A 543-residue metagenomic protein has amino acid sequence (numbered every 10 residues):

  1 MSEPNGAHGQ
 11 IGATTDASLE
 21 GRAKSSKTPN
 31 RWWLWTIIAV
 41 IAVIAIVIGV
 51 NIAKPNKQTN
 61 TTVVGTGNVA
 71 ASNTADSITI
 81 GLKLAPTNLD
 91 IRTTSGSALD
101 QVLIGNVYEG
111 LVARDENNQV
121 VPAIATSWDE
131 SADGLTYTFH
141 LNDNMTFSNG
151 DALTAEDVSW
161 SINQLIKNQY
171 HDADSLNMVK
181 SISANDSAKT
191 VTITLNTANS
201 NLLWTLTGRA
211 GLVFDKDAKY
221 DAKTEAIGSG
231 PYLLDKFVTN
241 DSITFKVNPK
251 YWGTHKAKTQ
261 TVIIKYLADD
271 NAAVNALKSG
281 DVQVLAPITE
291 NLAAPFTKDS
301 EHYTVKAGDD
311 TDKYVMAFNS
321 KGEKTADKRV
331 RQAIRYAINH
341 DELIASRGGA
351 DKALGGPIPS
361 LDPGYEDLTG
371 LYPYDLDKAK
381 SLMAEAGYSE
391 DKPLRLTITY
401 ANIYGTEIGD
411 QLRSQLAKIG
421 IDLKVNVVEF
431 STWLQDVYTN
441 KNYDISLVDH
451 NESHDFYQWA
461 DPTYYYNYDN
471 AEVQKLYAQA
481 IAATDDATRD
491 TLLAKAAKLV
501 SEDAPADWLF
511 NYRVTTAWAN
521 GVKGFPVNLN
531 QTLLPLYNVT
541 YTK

Functional and structural regions predicted by a protein language model:
A39, K424-W433, Y457-G521, K543: Extracytoplasmic/peripheral linker and loop segments enriched in polar/acidic and small residues with frequent Thr/Pro
G81-E130, N163, I227-G228: N-terminal lobe/hinge region of extracytoplasmic solute-binding protein
Q119, T205-A257, T261: Gly/Pro-rich hinge or "lid" segments in bacterial periplasmic/extracellular proteins
A173-K216, K236: Surface-exposed binding/hinge segments that line and control ligand-binding clefts or catalytic entry sites
K250-P295: Ligand-site clamp/hinge motif
K321-L361, E407-I408, V500-W508: Periplasmic-binding protein-like
Y336, K352-E385, G405: Structural transition elements
T516-K543: Long beta-strand-rich cores associated with HINT superfamily self-processing modules
